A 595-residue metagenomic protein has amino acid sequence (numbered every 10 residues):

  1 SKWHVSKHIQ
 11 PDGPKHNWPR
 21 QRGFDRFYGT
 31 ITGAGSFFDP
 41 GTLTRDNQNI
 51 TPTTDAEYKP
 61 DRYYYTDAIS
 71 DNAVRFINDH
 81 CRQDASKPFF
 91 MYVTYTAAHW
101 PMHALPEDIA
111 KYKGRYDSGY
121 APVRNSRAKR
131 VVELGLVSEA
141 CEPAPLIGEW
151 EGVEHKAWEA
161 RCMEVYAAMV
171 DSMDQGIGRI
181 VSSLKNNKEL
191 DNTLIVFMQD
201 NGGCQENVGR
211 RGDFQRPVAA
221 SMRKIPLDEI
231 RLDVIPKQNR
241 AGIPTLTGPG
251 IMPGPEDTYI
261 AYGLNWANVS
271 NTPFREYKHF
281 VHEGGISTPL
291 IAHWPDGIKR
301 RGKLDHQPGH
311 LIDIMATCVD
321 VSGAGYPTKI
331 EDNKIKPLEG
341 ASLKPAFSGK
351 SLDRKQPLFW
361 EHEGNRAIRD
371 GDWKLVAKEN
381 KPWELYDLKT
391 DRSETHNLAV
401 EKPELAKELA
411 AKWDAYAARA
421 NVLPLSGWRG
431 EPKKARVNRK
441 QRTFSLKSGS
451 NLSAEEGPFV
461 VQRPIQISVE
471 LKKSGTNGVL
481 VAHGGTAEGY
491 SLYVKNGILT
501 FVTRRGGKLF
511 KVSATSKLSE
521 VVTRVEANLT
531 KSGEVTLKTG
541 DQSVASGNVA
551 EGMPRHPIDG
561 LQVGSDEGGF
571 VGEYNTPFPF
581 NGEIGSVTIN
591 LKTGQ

Functional and structural regions predicted by a protein language model:
K2, F24, A73, F90-V93 (+5 more regions): A short aromatic-rich beta-strand->coil structural motif
V5-S118, P122, S126-V132, C141 (+1 more regions): Formylglycine-dependent
K7-K15, S36-L43, T54-D55, K87 (+12 more regions): Short, solvent-exposed loop/turn and secondary-structure capping segments
N17-R26, T30-G35, P253-I286, I298-Q307 (+1 more regions): C-terminal cap/loop subdomain of S1 sulfatases and analogous C-terminal strand-loop tails that border
R22-D25, D84-M91, E189-I195, R354-K355 (+2 more regions): Loop/turn elements at helix/coil->beta-strand transitions in domains of secreted/extracellular proteins
A56-Y64, Y116-S118, A160-A168, R275-H279 (+7 more regions): Active-site rim elements
Y64-C81, G114-S138, K156-T193, G203 (+3 more regions): A long, amphipathic alpha-helix that forms part of the scaffold/cap immediately adjacent to metal-dependent active
P424-Q595: Extracellular glycan-associated modules
